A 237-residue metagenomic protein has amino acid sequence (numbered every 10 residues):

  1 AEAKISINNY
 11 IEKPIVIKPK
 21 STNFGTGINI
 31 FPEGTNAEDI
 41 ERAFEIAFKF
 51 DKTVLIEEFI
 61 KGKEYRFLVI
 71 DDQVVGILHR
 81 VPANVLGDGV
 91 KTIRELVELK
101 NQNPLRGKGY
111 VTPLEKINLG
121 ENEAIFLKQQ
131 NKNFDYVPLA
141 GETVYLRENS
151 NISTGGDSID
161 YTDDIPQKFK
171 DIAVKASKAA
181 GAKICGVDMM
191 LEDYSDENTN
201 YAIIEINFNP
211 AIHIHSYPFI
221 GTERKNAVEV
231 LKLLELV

Functional and structural regions predicted by a protein language model:
A1-N118, P166-D171: Active-site nucleotide/adenylate-binding loops and adjacent lid/helix of ATP-dependent enzymes
P14, T143-R147, N200-I204: Membrane-targeting and insertion segments and their boundary/processing signals
I17, V54, C185-V187, I204: Hydrophobic faces of well-ordered beta-strands that scaffold small-molecule active sites in alpha/beta enzyme cores
G25-G27, A43, G62, G141 (+3 more regions): Glycine-centered flexibility motif
F50, K100-S195: A long amphipathic alpha-helix within ATP-dependent nucleotide-binding catalytic cores
I152-K168, K178-A182, L191-V237: C-terminal active-site "lid" helix and adjoining low-complexity regulatory extension at the edge of ATP-using catalytic
